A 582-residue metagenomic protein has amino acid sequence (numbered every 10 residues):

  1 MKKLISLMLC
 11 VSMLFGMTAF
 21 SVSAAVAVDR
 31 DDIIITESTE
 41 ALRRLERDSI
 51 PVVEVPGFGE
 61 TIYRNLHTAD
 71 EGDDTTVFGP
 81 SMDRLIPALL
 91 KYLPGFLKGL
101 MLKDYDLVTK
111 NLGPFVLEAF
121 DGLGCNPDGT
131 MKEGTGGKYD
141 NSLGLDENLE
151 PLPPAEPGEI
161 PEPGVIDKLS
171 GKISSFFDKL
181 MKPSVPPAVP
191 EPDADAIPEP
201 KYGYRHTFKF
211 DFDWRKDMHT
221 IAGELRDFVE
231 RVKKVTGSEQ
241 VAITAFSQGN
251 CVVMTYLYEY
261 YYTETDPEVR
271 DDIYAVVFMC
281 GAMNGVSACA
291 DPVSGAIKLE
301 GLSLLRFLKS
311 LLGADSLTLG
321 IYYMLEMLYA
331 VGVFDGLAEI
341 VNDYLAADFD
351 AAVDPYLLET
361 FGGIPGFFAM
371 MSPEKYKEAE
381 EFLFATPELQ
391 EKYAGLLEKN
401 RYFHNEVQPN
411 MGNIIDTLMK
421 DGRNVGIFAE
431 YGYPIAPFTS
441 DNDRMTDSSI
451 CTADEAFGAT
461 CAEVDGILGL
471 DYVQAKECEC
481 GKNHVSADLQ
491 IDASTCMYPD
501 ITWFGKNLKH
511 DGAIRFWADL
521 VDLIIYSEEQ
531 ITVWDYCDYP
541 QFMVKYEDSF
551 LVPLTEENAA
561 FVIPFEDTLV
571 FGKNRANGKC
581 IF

Functional and structural regions predicted by a protein language model:
L4-S23: Sec-dependent N-terminal signal peptides of Gram-positive bacterial secreted proteins and lipoproteins
M8, T236, K420-D421: A structural signal for short coil/turn segments at secondary-structure junctions
F15, R43, P267, L418-M419: Sterically constrained small-residue positions within well-ordered secondary structures of folded domains
V26-T244, Q248-L311, D443-T446, T452-V464 (+1 more regions): N-terminal non-catalytic accessory region
Y202-F212, K216-H219, A351-R444, Y472: Alpha/beta-hydrolase fold catalytic core
F278-G281, S287-V353, M371-D421: Surface cap/lid and interfacial helix-loop subdomains adjacent to catalytic sites that gate substrate access
